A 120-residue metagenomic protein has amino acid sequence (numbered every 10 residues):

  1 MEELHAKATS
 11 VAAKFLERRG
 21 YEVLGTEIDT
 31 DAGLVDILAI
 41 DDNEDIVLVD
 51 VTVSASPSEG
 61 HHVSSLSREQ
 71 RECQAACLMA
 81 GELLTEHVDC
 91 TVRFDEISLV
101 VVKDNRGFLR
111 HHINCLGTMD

Functional and structural regions predicted by a protein language model:
M1-I28: Acidic-basic catalytic patches of nuclease active cores, encompassing PD-(D/E)XK and other metal-cofactor nuclease
G20-Y21, V47-D50, R110-L116: Secondary-structure boundary/capping motif
I28-T30, V53: Short, glycine/acidic-enriched loop or turn micro-motifs at the edges of active sites
T30-L34, N105: Short acidic/glycine-enriched loop/turn segments that link adjacent beta-strands
G33, V47, R93-D95: Protein kinase-like catalytic core scaffold
A39-T52: Active-site beta-strand-loop-beta-strand hairpin of nuclease catalytic cores that positions key catalytic residues
V53-K103: Catalytic cores of nucleic-acid endonucleases
D95-D120: Short, low-complexity, polybasic intrinsically disordered segments
